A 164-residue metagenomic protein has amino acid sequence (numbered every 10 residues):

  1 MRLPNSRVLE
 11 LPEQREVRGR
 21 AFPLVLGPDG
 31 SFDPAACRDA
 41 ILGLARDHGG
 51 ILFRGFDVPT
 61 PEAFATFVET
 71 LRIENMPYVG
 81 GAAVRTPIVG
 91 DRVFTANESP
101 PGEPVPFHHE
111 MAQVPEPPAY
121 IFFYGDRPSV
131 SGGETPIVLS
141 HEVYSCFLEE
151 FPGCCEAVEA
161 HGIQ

Functional and structural regions predicted by a protein language model:
M1-Q164: Non-heme Fe(II) oxygenase catalytic core, chiefly the N-lobe of the double-stranded beta-helix
